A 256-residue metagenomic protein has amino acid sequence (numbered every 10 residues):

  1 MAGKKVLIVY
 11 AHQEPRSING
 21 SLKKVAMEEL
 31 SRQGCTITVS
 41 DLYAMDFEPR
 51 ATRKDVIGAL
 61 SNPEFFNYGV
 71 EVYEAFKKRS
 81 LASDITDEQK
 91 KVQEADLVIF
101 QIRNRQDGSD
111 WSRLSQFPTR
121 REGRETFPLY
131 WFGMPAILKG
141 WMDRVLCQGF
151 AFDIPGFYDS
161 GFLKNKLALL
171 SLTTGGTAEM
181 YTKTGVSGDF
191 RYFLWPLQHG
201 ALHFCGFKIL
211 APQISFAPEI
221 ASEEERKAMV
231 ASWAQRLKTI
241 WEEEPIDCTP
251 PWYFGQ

Functional and structural regions predicted by a protein language model:
M1, Y73-A75, F254-G255: Aromatic-rich, lipid-facing transmembrane alpha helices and their immediate juxtamembrane interface loops in integral
A2-C35, S40-Y43, E224, W233: N-terminal beta1-alpha1 ligand-phosphate binding loop
L7-V9, T38-S40, I99, R124 (+2 more regions): Hydrophobic/aromatic beta-strand patches that form the interior of the parallel beta-sheet core in alpha/beta enzyme
R16-S17, D46-P49, Q106, W131-P135 (+2 more regions): Short catalytic/ligand-binding loop motif for oxyanion handling, primarily in non-cytosolic enzymes, centered on
A26-E29, L146, L197-H203: Short amphipathic alpha-helical segments
M45-K91: Phosphate/nucleotide-donor binding subsite
F76-Q198: Helix-loop-strand module that forms the ligand-binding subsite of alpha/beta enzymes
M180, T184-Q256: Glycine-rich phosphate/pyrophosphate-binding loop and the adjoining helix
